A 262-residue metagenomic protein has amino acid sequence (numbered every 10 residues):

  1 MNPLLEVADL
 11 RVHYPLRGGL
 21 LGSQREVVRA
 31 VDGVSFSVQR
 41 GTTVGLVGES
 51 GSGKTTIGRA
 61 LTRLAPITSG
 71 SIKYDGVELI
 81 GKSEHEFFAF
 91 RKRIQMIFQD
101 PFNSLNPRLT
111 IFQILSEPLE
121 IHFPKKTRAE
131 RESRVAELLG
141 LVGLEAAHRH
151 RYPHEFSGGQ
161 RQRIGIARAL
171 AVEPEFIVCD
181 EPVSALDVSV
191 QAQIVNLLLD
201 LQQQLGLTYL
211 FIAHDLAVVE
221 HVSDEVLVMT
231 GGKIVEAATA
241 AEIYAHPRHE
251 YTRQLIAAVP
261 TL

Functional and structural regions predicted by a protein language model:
L20-R25, L79-Q95, I121-P124, R128-A129 (+2 more regions): ABC ATPase NBD coupling module
G70-E78: Conserved ABC transporter NBD signature motif
E78, F123, A129-A147, I256-A257: Conserved ABC ATPase "signature" region
Y152-F156, Q160: Conserved ABC ATPase signature
E173: Conserved catalytic motifs of ABC-family nucleotide-binding domains
E225, A237: Short, glycine/charged-rich "phosphate-handling" switch motifs in NTP-dependent and phosphotransfer domains
